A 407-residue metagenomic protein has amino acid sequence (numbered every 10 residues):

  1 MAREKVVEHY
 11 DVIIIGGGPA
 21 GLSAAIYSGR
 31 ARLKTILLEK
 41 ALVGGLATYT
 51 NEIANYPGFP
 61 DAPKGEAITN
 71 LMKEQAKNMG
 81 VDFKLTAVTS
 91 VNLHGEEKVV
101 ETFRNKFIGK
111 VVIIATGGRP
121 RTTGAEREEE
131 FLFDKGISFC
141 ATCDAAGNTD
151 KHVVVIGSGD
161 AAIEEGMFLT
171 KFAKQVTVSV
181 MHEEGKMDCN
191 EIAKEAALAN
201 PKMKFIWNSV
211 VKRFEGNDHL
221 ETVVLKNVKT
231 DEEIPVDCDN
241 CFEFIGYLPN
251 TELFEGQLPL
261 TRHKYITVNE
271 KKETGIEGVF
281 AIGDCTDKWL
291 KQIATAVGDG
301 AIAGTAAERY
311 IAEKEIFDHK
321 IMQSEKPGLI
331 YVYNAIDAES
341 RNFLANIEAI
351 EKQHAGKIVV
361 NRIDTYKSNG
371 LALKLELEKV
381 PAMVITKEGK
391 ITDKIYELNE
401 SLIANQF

Functional and structural regions predicted by a protein language model:
A2, E130-G147, E243-K291, T295 (+2 more regions): FAD-site-proximal beta/loop scaffold in flavoenzymes
E4-M79, G157, A162-N190, I206 (+1 more regions): Beta1-alpha1 glycine-rich phosphate/pyrophosphate-binding loop at the start of Rossmann-like nucleotide-binding domains
A76-E101, K106-F107, A173-H263, V268 (+1 more regions): A Rossmann-like FAD-binding core segment of flavoenzymes
L93-G95, K106-F205, F214-H219: Predominantly flavin-linked oxidoreductase catalytic cores and closely associated redox partners
M167, K171-Q175, S179, A294-E315: Internal hydrophobic alpha-helix adjacent to the cofactor/substrate pocket in enzyme cavities
D318-K352: Local sequence-structure signature of Cys/Sec-based thiol-disulfide redox active-site neighborhoods
A355-N369: Thiol-based oxidoreductase modules, predominantly thioredoxin-like and allied folds used for disulfide exchange
I385-F407: Non-catalytic, surface beta->alpha helical segment in thiol-disulfide oxidoreductase systems
